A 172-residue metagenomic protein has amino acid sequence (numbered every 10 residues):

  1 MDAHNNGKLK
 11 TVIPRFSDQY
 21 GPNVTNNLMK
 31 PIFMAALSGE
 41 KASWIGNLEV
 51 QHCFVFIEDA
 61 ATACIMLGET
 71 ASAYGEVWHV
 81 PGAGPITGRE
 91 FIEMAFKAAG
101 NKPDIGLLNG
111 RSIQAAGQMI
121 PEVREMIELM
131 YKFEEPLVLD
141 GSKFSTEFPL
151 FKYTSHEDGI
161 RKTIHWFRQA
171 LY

Functional and structural regions predicted by a protein language model:
D2-Q51, I57, A95: NAD(P)-dependent short-chain dehydrogenase/reductase
G7, A170-L171: Short glycine-centered helix-capping/turn motifs at secondary-structure transition points
I13, F54, P85, V138-L139 (+1 more regions): Short aromatic/basic micro-patch
G21, I45-V50, W78-P85, F96-G100 (+1 more regions): Glycine-rich Rossmann NAD(P)(H)-binding loop
C53-A60, S155: A conserved structural motif in NAD(P)-dependent oxidoreductases
I57, E93, A116-K152: Conserved C-terminal active-site "lid" loop/helix of NAD(P)H-dependent oxidoreductases that clamps the redox cofactor
A61-I65: C-terminal helical subdomain
M66-M126, H156, R161-I164, L171: Mid/C-terminal beta-alpha module of Rossmann-like enzyme folds, strongest in SDR-family dehydrogenases/epimerases
